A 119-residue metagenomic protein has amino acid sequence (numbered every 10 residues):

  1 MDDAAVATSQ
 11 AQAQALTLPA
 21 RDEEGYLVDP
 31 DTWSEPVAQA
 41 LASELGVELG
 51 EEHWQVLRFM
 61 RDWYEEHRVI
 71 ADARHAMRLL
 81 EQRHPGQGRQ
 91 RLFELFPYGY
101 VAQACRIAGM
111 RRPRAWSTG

Functional and structural regions predicted by a protein language model:
M1-L16: Intrinsically disordered, low-complexity terminal tails and inter-domain linkers enriched for S/T/G/P/D/E
D3, R21, H75, L79-G119: Helix-rich interaction surfaces within compact, conserved domain-sized segments that mediate assembly or partner
A13-E48: N-terminal first-folded block
P30-V37, W54-Q55, R68-D72, R83-H84: Short acidic alpha-helix initiation/capping motifs at coil-to-helix transition points, especially at protein N-termini
L45, W63-H67: Short amphipathic alpha-helical interaction patches enriched in hydrophobic/aromatic residues with interspersed Lys/Arg
H53-L57, F93: Short, well-structured alpha-helical segments
L57-Y64, L79-E81: Amphipathic alpha-helical segments that form the core helices of the histone-fold
